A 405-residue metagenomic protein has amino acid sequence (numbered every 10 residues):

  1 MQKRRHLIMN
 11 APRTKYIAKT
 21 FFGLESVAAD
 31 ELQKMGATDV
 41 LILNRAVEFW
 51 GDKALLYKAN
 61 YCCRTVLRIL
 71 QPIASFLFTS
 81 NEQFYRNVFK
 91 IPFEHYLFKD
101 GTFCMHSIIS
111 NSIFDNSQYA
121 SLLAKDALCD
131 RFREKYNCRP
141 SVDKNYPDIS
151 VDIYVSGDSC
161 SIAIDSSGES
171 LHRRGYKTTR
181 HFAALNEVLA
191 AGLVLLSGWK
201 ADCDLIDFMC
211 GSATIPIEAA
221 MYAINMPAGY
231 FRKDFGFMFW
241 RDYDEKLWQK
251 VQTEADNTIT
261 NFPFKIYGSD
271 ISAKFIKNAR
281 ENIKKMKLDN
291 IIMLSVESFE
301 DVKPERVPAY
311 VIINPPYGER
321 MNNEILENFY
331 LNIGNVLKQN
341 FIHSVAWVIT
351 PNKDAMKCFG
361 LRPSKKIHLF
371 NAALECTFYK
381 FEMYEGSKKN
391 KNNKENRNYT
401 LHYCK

Functional and structural regions predicted by a protein language model:
R5-P147, T400-K405: Non-catalytic nucleic-acid substrate-recognition regions in nucleic-acid-modifying enzymes
T20, D270, T350: Short beta-strand/turn micro-motifs composed of small residues that flank or help shape donor/cofactor-binding pockets
K58, C63, E169-R174, T178 (+1 more regions): Flexible, glycine-/basic-rich loop-and-beta segments that form/coincide with the SAM-dependent methyltransferase
I108, Y154-L196: Class I S-adenosyl-L-methionine
S110-I113, E169-S170, P316-R320: A short, flexible beta-alpha/helix-coil linker loop
L185-P304, E319, E327: Conserved S-adenosyl-L-methionine
S298-Y403: C-terminal catalytic and target-recognition region of SAM-dependent MTase-like enzymes, primarily methyltransferases
